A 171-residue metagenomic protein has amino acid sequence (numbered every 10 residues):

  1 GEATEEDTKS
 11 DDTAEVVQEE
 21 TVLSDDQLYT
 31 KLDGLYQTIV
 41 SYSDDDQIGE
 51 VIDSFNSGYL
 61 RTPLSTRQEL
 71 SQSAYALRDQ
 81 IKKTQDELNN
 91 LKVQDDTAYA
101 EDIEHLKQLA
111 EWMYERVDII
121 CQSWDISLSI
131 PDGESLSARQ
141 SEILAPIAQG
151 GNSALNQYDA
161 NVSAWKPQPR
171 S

Functional and structural regions predicted by a protein language model:
G1-D7: Gram-positive cell-envelope targeting signals
A3, A14-Q18: Acidic/polar low-complexity scaffolding segments in large eukaryotic proteins
V17-A74, L106-S171: C-terminal amphipathic alpha-helix
L77-E115, I119: Mature extracytoplasmic domains of secretory-pathway proteins
